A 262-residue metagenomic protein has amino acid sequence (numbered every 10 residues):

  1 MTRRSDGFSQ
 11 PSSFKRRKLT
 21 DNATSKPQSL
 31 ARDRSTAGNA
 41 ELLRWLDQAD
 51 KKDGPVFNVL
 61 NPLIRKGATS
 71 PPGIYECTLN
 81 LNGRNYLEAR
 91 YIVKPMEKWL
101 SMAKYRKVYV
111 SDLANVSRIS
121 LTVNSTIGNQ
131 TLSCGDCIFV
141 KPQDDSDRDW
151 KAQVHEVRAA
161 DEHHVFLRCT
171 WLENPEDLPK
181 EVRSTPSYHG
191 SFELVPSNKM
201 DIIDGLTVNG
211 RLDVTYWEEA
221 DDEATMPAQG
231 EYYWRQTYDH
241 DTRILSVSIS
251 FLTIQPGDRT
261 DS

Functional and structural regions predicted by a protein language model:
M1-T2, F8, S13-R16, T24 (+1 more regions): Intrinsically disordered, low-complexity, serine/threonine- and charge-rich segments
R17-T20, P27-V116, H163-D261: Epigenetic mark-reader domains in eukaryotic nuclear proteins
T126-S133: Short, well-ordered loop/turn sites that connect or cap secondary structure elements
G135-D136, P186: Long, charged, alpha-helical interaction scaffolds
D136, S146-A160, R168: Short beta-strand-centered aromatic/proline hotspots
D136-C137, Y238: Transcription/chromatin regulatory elements, primarily intrinsically disordered, low-complexity activation/repression
